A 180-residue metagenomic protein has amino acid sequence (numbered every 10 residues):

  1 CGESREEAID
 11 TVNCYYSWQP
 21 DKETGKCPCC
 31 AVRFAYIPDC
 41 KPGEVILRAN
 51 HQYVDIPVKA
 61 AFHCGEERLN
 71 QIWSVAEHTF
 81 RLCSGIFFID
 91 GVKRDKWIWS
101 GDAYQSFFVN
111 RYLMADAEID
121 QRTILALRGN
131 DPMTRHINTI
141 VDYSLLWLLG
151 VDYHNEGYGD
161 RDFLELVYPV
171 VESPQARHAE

Functional and structural regions predicted by a protein language model:
C1-I86, D102, E118-I119, T123-I124 (+2 more regions): Extracellular/oxidizing-compartment recognition motifs
T24-K26, F87-S100, D131-S144: Solvent-exposed loop and edge beta-strand segments that line ligand/cofactor-binding and catalytic clefts
G25, F62-E66, K96, N110-L113 (+3 more regions): Hydrophobic alpha-helical scaffolding
Y36-D39, D131, Y158, Q175: Generic hydrophobic/packing signal
S74, H78-I86, Y112-D142, R177-E180: Extended glycan-interaction surfaces of carbohydrate-active proteins
K96-I124, V151-R161: Alpha-helical support elements that line or immediately flank enzyme active sites and cofactor-binding pockets
Q105, A126, V170-H178: Alpha-helical scaffold segments in carbohydrate-active enzymes
N138-Q175: Charged, long alpha-helical assembly modules
